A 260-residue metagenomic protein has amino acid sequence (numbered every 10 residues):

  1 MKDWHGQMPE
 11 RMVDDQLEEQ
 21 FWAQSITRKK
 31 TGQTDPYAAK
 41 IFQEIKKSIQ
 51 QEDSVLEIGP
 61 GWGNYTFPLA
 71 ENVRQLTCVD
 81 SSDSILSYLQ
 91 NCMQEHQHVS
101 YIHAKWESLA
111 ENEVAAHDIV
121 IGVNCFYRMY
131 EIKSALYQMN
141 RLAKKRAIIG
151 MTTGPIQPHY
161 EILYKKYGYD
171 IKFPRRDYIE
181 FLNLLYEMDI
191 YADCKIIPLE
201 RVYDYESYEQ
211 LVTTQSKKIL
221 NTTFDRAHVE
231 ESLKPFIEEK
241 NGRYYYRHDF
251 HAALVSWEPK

Functional and structural regions predicted by a protein language model:
M1-I49: Conserved class I S-adenosyl-L-methionine
E52-G61: Conserved class I S-adenosyl-L-methionine
W62-S108: Class I SAM-dependent methyltransferase SAM/SAH-binding core
I119-E131: A short SAM/SAH-binding and catalytic strip from SAM-dependent methyltransferases
K133-I148: A short glycine-rich, Lys/Arg-flanked "PGG" loop and its adjoining helix->strand segment in the class I
I148-F173: Conserved class I S-adenosyl-L-methionine
F173-D189, K195: Short alpha-helix
Y191-K260: Conserved Class I S-adenosyl-L-methionine
